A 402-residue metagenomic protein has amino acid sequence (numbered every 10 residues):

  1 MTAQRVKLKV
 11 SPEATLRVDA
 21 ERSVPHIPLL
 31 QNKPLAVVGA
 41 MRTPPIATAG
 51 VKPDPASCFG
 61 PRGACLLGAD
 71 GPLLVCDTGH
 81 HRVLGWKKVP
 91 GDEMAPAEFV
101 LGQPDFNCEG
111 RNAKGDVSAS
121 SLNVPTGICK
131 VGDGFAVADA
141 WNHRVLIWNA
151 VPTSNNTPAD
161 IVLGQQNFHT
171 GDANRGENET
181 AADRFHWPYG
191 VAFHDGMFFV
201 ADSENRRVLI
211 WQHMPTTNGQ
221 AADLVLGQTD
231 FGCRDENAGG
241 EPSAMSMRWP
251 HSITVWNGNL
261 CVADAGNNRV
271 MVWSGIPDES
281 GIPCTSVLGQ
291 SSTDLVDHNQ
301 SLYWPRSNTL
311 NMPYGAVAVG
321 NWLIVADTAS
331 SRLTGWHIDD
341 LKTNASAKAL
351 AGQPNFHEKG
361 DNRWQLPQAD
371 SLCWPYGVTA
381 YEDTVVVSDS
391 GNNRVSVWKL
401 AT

Functional and structural regions predicted by a protein language model:
M1-R42, A401-T402: Sequence/structural signature of beta-propeller modules and their immediately flanking N-terminal secretory/stalk
I27-D54, A97-S118, P158-A181, Q220-S243 (+2 more regions): Surface-exposed loop and turn segments in beta-propeller and other repeat-based domains that flank or scaffold
A47-G68, K114-G132, R175-H194, G239-N257 (+2 more regions): Signature of short aromatic-glycine-proline-rich micro-motifs recurring in repeat-based ectodomains
G60, P96, S121-V124, W141 (+11 more regions): Beta-rich catalytic cores
P72-V75, G134-V137, M197-V200, N259-V262 (+2 more regions): Conserved beta-propeller blade signature
T78-G79, K88, A140-W141, A150 (+8 more regions): Short loop/turn segments immediately following the C-termini of beta-strands
W86-M94, W148-T157, W211-Q220, W273-T285 (+2 more regions): Short loop/turn segments immediately following beta-strands, especially the blade-tip and inter-blade linker loops
S331, W374-T402: Blade-level signature of beta-propeller repeat domains, shared across WD40, Kelch, NHL, RCC1 and BNR/Asp-box propellers
